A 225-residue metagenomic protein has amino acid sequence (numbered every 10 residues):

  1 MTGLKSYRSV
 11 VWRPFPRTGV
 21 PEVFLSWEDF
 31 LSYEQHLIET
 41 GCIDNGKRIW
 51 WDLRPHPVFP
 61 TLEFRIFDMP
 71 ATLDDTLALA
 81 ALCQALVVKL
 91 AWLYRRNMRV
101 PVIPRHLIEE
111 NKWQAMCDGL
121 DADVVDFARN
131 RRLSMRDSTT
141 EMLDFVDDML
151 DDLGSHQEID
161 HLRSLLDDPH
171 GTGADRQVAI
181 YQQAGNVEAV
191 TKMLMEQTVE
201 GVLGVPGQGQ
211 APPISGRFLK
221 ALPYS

Functional and structural regions predicted by a protein language model:
M1-R8: Short, surface-exposed recognition loops or helix-turn segments adjacent to catalytic cores
W12-S225: C-terminal accessory/tail domains of diverse enzymes
